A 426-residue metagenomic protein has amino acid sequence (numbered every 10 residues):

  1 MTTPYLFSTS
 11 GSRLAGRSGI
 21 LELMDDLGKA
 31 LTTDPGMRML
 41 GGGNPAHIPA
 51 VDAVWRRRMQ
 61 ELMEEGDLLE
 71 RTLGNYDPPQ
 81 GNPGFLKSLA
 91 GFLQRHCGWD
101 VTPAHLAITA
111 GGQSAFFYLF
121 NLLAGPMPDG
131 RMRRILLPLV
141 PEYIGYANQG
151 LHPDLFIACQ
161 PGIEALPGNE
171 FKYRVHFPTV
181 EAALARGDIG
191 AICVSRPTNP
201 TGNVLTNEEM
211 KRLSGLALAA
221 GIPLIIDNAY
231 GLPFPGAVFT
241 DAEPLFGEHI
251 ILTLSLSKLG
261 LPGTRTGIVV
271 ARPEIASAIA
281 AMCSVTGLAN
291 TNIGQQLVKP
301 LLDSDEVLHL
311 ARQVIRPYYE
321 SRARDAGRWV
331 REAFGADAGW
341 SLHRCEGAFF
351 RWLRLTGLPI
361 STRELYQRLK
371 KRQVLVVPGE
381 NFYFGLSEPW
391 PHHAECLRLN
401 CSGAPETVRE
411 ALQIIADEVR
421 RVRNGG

Functional and structural regions predicted by a protein language model:
T2-G81, G91, R95, D188 (+2 more regions): N-terminal "arm"/small-domain region of PLP-dependent enzymes with the aminotransferase-like
G41, Q313-G327, G339-L355: Conserved glycine-rich beta-strand-loop-beta hairpin in the small C-terminal domain of fold type I
H47-I48, A338-Q373: Conserved PLP-binding catalytic core of the aspartate aminotransferase-like
R71-A220, I225-G247, I251, R421-N424: Conserved core of the PLP fold type I
P83-K87, G91, R95, W99-D100 (+3 more regions): PLP-dependent enzyme catalytic core of the Aspartate aminotransferase-like
D241-A281, A289-G294, V408: Active-site PLP attachment segment
P273-A278, E306-L308, G357-I360: Short helix-loop capping/hinge motifs at secondary-structure junctions, enriched in acidic/polar residues
A280-T286, S304-R328: Structural signature of PLP-dependent enzymes
